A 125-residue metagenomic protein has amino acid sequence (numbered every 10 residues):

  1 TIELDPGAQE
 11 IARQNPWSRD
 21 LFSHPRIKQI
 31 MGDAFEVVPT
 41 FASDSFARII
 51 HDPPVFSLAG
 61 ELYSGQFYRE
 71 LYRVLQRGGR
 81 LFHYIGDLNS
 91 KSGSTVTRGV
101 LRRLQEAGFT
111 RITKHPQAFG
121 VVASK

Functional and structural regions predicted by a protein language model:
I2-A42: S-adenosyl-L-methionine
I2-E3, D52, Y84: Alpha/beta-hydrolase-fold catalytic nucleophile elbow
Q29-M31, F46, V55, F67 (+2 more regions): Ligand-binding pocket scaffold of soluble enzyme catalytic domains
E36, F56-L58, L88-S92: Short, small-residue-enriched loops and turns at beta-alpha junctions that line or gate enzyme active sites
A47-E61: A short SAM/SAH-binding and catalytic strip from SAM-dependent methyltransferases
Y63-R77: A short glycine-rich, Lys/Arg-flanked "PGG" loop and its adjoining helix->strand segment in the class I
G78-I85: Conserved beta-strand signature within the Rossmann-like core of class I S-adenosyl-L-methionine
D87-K125: Class I S-adenosyl-L-methionine
